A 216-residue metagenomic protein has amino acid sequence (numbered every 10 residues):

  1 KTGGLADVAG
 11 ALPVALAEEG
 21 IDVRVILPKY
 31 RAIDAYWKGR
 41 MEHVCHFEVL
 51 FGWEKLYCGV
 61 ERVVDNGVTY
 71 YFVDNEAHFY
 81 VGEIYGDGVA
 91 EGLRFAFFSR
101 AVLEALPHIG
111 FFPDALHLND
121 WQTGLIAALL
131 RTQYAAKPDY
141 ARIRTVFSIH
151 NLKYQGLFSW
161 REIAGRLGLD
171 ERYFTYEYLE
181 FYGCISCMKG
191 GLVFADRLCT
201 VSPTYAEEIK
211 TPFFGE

Functional and structural regions predicted by a protein language model:
K1-E216: Catalytic cores of nucleotide-sugar-dependent glycosyltransferases that transfer UDP/GDP/TDP-activated
